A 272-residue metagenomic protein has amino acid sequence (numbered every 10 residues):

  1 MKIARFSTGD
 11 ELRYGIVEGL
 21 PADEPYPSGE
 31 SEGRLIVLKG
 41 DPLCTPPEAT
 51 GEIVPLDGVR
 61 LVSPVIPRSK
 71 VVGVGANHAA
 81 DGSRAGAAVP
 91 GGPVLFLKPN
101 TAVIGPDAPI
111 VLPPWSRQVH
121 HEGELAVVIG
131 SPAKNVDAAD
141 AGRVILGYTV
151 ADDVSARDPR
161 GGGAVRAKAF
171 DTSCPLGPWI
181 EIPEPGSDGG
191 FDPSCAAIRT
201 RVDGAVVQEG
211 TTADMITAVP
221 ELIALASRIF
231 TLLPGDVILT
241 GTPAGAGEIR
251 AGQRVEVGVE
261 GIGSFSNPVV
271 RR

Functional and structural regions predicted by a protein language model:
M1-P93, S187-F191, R199-R201, A205-V206 (+1 more regions): N-terminal non-catalytic cap/leader segment that marks the start of a structured domain
R5-T8, E52-V59, D81, A87 (+1 more regions): Catalytic-pocket segment enriched in acidic/His residues
G29, G33-I36, L97-V111: A glycine-rich (often HGG/GG-containing) alpha/beta subdomain
I66, G73, G105, H120-E122 (+2 more regions): Residue-level recognition of short, solvent-exposed, well-ordered loop/turn junctions that link secondary-structure
V89-P106, H121, E256-E260: Structural signature of FAD isoalloxazine-binding scaffolds in flavoprotein oxidoreductases
K98, H121-L125, I129-S131, T149-V154 (+2 more regions): Short, structured patches in soluble enzyme cores that scaffold and shape functional sites
G105-A126: A structural-propensity feature for long, helix-poor, extended segments
K134-Y148: N-terminal accessory regions of nucleic-acid-interacting proteins
